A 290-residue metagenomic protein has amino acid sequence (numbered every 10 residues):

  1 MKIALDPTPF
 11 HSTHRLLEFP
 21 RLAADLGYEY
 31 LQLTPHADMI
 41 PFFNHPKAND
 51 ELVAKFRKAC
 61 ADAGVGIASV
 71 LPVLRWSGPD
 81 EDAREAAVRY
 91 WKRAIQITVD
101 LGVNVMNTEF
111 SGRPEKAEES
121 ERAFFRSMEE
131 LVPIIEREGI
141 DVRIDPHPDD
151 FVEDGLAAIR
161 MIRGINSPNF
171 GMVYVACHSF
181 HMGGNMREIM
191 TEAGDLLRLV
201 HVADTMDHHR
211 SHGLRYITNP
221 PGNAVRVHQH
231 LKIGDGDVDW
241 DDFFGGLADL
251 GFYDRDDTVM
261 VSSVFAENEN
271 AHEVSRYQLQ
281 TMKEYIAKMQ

Functional and structural regions predicted by a protein language model:
K2-T8, L31, R126-D237, A287-Q290: Acidic/histidine-rich catalytic cores of soluble enzymes
P9-H11, P35-A37, V73-W76, F110-P114 (+4 more regions): Active-site-proximal loop/turn and secondary-structure-junction residues that shape catalytic pockets, frequently
L17, K58-A63, W76-M172, H272-E273 (+1 more regions): Active-site acidic/histidine proton-transfer and metal-coordination neighborhood in alpha/beta enzyme cores
L17-A37: Catalytic domains of carbohydrate-active enzymes, especially glycoside hydrolases
P20-D25, K47-A68, K92-G102, E129-R137 (+3 more regions): Acidic (Asp/Glu)-rich catalytic clusters
Q32, S69-L71, N107, R143 (+2 more regions): Conserved beta-strand positions in the central sheet of alpha/beta enzyme cores
Q32-R57, F110-K116: Glycine-rich, proline-tolerant flexible connector loops at the mouths of alpha/beta enzymes
A271-Q290: C-terminal helical cap(s) of enzyme catalytic domains, especially alpha/beta-barrels
